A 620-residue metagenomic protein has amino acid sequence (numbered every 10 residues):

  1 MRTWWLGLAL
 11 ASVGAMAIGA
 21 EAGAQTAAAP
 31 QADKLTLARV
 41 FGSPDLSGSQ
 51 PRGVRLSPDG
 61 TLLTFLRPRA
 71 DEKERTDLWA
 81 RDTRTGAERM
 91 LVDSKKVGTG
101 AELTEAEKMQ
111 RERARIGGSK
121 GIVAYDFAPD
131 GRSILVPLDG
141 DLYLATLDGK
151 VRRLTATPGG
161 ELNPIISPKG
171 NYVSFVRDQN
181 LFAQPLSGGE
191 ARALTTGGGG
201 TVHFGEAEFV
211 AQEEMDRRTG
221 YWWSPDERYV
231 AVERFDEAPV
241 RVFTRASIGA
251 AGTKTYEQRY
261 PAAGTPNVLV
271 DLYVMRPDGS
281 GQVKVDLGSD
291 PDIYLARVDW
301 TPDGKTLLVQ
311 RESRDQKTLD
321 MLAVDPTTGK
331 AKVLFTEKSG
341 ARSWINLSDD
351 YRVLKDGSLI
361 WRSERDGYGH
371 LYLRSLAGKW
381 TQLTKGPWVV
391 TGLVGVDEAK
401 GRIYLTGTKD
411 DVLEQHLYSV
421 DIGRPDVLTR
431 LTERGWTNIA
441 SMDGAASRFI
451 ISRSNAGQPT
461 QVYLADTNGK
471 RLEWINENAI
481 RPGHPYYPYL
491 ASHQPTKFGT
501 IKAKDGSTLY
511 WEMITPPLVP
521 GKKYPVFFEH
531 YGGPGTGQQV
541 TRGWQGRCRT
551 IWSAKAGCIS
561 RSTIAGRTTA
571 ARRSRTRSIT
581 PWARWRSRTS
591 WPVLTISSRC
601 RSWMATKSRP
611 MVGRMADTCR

Functional and structural regions predicted by a protein language model:
M1-W4: Positively charged n-region of N-terminal signal peptides that target proteins for export
G7-T460, L464-A465, I480-R481: Beta-propeller folds
G53, R218, R241-F243, A296-D299 (+4 more regions): Serine-hydrolase catalytic core recognition
